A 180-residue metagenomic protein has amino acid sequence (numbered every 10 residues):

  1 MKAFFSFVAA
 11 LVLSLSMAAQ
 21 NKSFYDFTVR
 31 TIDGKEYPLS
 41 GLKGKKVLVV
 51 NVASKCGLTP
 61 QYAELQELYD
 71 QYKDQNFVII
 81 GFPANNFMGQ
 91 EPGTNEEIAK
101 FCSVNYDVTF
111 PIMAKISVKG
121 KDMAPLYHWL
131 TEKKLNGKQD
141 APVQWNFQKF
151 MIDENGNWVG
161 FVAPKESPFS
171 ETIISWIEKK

Functional and structural regions predicted by a protein language model:
M1-K22: Bacterial Sec-dependent N-terminal signal peptides
A19-S40, A124-P125: N-terminal "domain-start" segment that seeds a small globular fold
S23-F24, E96-N146: Short, internal strand/loop/helix patches that form the active-site neighborhood or redox-interaction surface
T31, N51-K55: Amphipathic alpha-helical repeat scaffolds
K45-K46, K55, T59-P83, S103-Y106: Conserved helix-turn-beta segment immediately C-terminal to the redox Cys motif in thioredoxin-like folds
N76-G93, V108-G120: Thiol-based oxidoreductase modules, predominantly thioredoxin-like and allied folds used for disulfide exchange
P125-H128, E132-K180: Thiol-/selenol-based redox modules, centered on thioredoxin-like and closely related oxidoreductase domains
